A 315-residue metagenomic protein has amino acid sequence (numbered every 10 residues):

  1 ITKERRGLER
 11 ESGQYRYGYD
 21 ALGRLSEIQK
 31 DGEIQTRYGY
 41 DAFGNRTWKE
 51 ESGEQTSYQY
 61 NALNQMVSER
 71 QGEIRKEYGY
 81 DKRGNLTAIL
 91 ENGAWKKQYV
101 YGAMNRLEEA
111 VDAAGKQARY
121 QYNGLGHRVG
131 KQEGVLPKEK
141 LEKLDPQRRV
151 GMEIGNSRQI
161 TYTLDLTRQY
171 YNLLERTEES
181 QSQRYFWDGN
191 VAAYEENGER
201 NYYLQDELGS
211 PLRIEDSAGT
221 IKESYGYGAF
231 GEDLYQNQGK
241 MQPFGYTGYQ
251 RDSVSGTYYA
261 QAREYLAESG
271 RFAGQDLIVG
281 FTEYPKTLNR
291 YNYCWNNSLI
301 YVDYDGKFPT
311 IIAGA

Functional and structural regions predicted by a protein language model:
I1-R10, Q14-G18, R24-Q29, Q35-E50 (+17 more regions): Beta-strand elements of repeat-based all-beta scaffolds
W48, S52-Y60, V67, L164 (+5 more regions): A motif-centric feature for acidic-aromatic and gly/ser/thr-rich catalytic loops and repeats
E77, Q98-Y99, R184-Y185, R200-L204: His/acidic/aromatic-lined binding-pocket segments of jelly-roll/cupin-type domains and related regulatory beta-sandwich
Y170, Q181-Y185: Extended, non-globular alpha-helical segments
R184-D188, E268-R271: Active-site-adjacent bridging/hinge elements
F281-K286: Short linker/helix segments within small regulatory modules
G306-A315: Cationic, glycine-rich low-complexity segments
